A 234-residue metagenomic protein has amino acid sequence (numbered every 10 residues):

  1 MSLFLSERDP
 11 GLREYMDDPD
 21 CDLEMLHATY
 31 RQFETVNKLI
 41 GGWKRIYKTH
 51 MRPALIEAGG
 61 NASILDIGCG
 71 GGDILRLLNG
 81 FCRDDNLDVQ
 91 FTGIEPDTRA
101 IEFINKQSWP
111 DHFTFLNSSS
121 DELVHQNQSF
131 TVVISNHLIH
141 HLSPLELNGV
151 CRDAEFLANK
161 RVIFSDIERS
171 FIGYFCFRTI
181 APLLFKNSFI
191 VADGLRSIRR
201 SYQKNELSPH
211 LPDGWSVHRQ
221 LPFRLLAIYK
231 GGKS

Functional and structural regions predicted by a protein language model:
M1-R31: N-terminal, positively charged/glycine-rich alpha-helical extensions of SAM-dependent methyltransferases
L23-I46, A54: Class I SAM-dependent methyltransferase Rossmann-like catalytic core, especially the SAM/SAH-binding loop
L65, G71-I74, L78-E122: Class I SAM-dependent methyltransferase SAM/SAH-binding core
I134: A conserved beta-strand element that flanks and buttresses the S-adenosyl-L-methionine
L142-D153: A short, conserved alpha-helix within the catalytic core of class I
N159-I167: Conserved beta-strand signature within the Rossmann-like core of class I S-adenosyl-L-methionine
I167-H210: C-terminal alpha-helical "lid/dimerization" subdomain adjacent to the S-adenosyl-L-methionine
R200, K204-K230: Conserved Class I S-adenosyl-L-methionine
